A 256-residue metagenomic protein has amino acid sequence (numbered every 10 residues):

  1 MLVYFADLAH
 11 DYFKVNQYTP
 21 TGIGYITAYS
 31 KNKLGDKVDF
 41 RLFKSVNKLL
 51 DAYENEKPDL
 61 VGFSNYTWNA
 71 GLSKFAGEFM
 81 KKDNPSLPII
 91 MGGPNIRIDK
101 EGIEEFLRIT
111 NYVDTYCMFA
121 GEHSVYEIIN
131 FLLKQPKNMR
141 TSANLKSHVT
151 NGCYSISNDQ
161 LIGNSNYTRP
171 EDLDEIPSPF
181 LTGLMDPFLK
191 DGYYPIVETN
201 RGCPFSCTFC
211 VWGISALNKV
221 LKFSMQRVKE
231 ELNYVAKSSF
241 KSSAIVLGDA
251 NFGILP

Functional and structural regions predicted by a protein language model:
M1-K14: Nucleotide-activated donor-dependent transferases that construct or modify glycoconjugates
Y4-D7, L42, G62-T67, M91-G92 (+3 more regions): Short beta-strand segments
H10-Y12, I96, N251-F252: Short, glycine/serine-rich, charged loops/turns that create anion-binding and catalytic segments at active sites
Y12-I23: Glycine- and acidic-residue-enriched helix-capping/strand-helix junction motifs
N16, S73-K74, K100-I103, K222 (+1 more regions): Conserved strand-to-helix beginnings and helix N-cap segments that scaffold or border functional pockets
I26, A76, E231-V235: Alpha-helical packing segments of well-folded alpha/beta enzyme cores
Y29-K31, K37-Y167: Glycine-rich beta-alpha loop elements in corrinoid/cobalamin-binding modules across cobalamin-dependent enzymes
L173-P256: Radical SAM [4Fe-4S] cluster-binding motif and immediate context
